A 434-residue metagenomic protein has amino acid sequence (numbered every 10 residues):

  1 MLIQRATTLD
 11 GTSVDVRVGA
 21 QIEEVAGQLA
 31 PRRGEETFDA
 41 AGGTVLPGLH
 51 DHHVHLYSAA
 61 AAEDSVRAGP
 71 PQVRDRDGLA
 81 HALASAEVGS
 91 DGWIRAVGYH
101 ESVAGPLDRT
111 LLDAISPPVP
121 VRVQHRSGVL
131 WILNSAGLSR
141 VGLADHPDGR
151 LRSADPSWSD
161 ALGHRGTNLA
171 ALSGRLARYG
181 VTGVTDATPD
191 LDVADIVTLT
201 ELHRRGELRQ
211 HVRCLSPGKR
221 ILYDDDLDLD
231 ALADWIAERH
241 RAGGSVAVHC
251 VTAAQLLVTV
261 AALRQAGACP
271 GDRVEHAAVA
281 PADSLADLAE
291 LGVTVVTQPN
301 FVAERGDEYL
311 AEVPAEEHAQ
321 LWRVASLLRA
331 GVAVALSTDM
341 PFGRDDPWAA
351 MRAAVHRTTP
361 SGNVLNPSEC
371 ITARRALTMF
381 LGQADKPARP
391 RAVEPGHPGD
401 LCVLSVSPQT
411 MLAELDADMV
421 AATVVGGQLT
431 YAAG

Functional and structural regions predicted by a protein language model:
M1-P31, A80-G89, R165, L169-R178 (+4 more regions): Active-site microenvironment of metallo-dependent hydrolases
L2-R5, L9-E238, A242-V251, Q255 (+2 more regions): Divalent metal-binding segments
R33-G34, V119, L208-Q210, C269-P270 (+2 more regions): A short helix-to-beta-strand connector/capping loop
S102-A104, L130-W131, V184-T185, L191-D195 (+7 more regions): Flexible loop/turn segments at secondary-structure boundaries
T200-G218, A280, A286, E290 (+2 more regions): Extended hydrophobic/aromatic segments used for targeting, binding, or gating
H240-A247, A254-D272, H276-A277, A282 (+3 more regions): His/Asp/Glu-enriched, well-ordered alpha-helical/loop segment that forms or immediately abuts the divalent-metal
